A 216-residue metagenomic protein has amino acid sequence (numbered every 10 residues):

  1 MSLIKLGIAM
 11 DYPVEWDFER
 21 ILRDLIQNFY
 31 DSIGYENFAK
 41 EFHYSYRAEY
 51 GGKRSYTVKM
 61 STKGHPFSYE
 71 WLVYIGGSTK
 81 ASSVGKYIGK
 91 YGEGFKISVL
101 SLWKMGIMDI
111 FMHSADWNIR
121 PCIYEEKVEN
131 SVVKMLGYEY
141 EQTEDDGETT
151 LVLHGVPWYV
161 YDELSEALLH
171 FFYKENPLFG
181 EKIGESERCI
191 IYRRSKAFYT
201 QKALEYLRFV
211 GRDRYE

Functional and structural regions predicted by a protein language model:
S2-I26, Y30, T79-Y87: Conserved short strand/loop->alpha-helix "switch" segment adjacent to the catalytic nucleotide/phosphoryl-transfer site
P13, L100-K104, E139-E144, K182: A general structural signal for short secondary-structure junctions and capping/turn motifs
P13-A48, G94-L102, F171: Conserved ATP-binding N-box helix of the HATPase_c
W16-D17, K53-R54, F95, K104-G106 (+1 more regions): Short, well-ordered loop/turn elements at secondary-structure boundaries
I33-L72: Active-site-proximal helix-loop elements at catalytic-domain edges
S45-K53, E70-W71, D116-A167: Extended charged low-complexity segments that act as oligomerization/scaffolding linkers
K59-C122: Flexible ATP-lid and adjacent glycine-rich G1/G2 motifs of the Bergerat
V132-E141, G155, Y159-E216: GHKL/Histidine-kinase-like ATPase module
